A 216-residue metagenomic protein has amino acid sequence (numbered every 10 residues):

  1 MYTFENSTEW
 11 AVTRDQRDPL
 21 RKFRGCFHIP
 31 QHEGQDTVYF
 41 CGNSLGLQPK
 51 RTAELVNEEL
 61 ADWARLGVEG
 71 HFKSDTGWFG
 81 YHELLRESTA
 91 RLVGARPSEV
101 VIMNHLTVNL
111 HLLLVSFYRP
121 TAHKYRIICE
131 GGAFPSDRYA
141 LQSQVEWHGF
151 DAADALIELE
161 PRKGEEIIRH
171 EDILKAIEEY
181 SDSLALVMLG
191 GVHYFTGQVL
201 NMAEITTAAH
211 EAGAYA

Functional and structural regions predicted by a protein language model:
M1-A216: Pyridoxal 5′-phosphate
